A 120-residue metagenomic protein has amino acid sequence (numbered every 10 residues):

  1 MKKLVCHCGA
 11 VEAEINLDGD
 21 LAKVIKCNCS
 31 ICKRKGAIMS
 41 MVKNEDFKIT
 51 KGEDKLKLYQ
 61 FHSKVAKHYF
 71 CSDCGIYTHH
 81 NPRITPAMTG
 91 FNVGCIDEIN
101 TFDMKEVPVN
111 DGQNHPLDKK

Functional and structural regions predicted by a protein language model:
M1-V5, A10-K120: A short Gly-Trp-Pro
